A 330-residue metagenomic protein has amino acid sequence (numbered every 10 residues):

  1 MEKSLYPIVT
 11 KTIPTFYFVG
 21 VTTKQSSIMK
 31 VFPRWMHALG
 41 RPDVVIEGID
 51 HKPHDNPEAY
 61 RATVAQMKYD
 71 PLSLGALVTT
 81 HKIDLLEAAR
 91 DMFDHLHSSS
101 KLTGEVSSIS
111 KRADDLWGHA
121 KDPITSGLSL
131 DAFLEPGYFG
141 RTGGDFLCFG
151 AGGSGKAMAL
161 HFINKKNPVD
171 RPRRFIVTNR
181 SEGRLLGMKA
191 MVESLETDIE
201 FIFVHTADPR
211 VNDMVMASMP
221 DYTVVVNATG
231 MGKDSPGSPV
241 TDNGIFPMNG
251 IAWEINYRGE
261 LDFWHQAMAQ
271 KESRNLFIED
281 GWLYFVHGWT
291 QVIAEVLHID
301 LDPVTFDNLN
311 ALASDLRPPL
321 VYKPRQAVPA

Functional and structural regions predicted by a protein language model:
M1-E2, A38, G281-A330: C-terminal helix-to-coil terminal segments
E2, I8-G137, G259: Phosphate/diphosphate ligand-binding glycine-rich loop within oxidoreductases
P7-T12, F139-T142, K166-D170, S218-M219 (+2 more regions): Short, conserved loop/helix-junction motifs that constitute active-site signature segments in enzyme catalytic cores
G20-T22, W117-P123, L130, L134-P168 (+1 more regions): Glycine-rich adenosine-cofactor-binding loop
I46, R173-I176, G250: Short beta-strand element of Class I
K68, F175, R184, H205-V240 (+1 more regions): Rossmann-like NAD(P)-binding element
S108-K111, T229-N308: Rossmann-fold NAD(P)-binding glycine/threonine-rich loop
N167-E200, H205-T206: NAD(P)-binding Rossmann-fold cofactor-contacting core
